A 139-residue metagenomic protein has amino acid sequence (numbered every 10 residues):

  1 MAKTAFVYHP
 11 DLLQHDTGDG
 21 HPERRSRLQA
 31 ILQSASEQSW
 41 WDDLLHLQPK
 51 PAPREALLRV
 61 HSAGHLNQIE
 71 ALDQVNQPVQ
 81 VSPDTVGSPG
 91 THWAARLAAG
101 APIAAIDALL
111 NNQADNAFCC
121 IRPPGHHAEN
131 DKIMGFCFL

Functional and structural regions predicted by a protein language model:
M1-L139: HDAC/HDAC-like amidohydrolase catalytic core signature
